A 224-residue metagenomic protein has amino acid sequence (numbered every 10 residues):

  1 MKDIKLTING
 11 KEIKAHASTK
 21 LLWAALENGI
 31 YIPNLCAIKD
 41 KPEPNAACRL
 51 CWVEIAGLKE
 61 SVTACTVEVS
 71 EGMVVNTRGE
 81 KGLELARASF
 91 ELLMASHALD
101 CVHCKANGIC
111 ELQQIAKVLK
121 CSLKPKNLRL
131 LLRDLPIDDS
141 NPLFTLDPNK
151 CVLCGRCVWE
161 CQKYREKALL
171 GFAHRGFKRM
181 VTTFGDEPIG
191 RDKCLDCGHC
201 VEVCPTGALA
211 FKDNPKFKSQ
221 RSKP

Functional and structural regions predicted by a protein language model:
M1-N9: Eukaryote-biased recognition of intrinsically disordered, low-complexity regulatory segments
N9-K11, K39, F184-D186: Short strand-loop junctions, especially beta-strand C-caps/beta-turns that link beta-sheets to coils or alpha-helices
K11, P44, G190-K193: Short, conserved secondary-structure segments in the cores of folded domains
I13-E71: N-terminal cofactor/phosphate-binding cores enriched in small/glycine residues, especially glycine-rich loops such as
K20, R156, H199: Residue-level recognition of oxygen-bearing side chains
R49-K193, E202-K218: Fe-S ferredoxin-like electron-transfer domains and their immediately adjacent linker/connector regions across
D196: Internal gly/pro-rich beta-alpha loop/helix module that stabilizes soluble enzyme cofactors or their anionic handles
